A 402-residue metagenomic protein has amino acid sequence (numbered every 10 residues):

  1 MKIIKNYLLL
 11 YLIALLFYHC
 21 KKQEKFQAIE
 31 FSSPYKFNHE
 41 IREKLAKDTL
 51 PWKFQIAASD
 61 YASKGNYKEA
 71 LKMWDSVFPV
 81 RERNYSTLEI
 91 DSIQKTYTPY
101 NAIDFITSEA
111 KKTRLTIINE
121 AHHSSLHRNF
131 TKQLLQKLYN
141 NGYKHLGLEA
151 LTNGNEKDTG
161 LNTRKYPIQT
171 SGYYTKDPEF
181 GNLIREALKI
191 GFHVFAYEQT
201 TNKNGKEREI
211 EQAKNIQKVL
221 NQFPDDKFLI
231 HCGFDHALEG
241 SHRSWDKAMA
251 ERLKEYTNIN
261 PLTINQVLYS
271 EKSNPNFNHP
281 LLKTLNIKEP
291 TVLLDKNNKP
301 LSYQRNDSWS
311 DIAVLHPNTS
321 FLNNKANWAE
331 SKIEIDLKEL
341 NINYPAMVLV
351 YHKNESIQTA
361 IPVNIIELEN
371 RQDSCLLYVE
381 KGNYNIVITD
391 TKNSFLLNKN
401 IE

Functional and structural regions predicted by a protein language model:
I4-Y11: Sec-dependent signal peptide recognition, specifically the positively charged N-region followed immediately by
Y11-H19: Hydrophobic h-region of N-terminal signal peptides that target proteins for export in Gram-negative bacteria
C20-E402: Structured catalytic-domain cores with a bias toward divalent-metal coordination
